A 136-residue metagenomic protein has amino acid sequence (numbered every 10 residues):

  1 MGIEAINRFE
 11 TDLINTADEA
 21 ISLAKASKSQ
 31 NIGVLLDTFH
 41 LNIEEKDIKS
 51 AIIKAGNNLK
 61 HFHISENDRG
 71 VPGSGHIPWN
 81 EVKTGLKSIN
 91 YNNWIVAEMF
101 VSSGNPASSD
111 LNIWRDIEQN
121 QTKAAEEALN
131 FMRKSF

Functional and structural regions predicted by a protein language model:
E4-I6, F100: Short loop/turn motifs enriched for small/polar and acidic residues
I6-D12: Surface-exposed cleft-lining segments at the edges of enzyme active sites
I14-L36, N42-F136: Histidine-acidic metal/acid-base catalytic patches
